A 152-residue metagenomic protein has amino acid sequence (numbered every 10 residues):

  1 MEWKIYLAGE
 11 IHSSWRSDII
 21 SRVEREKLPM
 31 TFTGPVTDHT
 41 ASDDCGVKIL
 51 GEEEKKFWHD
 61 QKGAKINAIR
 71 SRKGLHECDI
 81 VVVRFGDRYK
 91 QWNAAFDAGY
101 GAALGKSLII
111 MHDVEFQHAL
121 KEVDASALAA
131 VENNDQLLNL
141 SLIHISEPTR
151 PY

Functional and structural regions predicted by a protein language model:
W3, H12-S13, S17-E26, E52-K55 (+2 more regions): Catalytic phosphate/metal-binding cores of nucleic-acid and nucleotide-processing enzymes, i.e., regions that mediate
P29-D43: A short beta-strand-loop structural module common to alpha/beta enzyme folds
H39-H59: N-terminal beta-loop-helix "entrance" segment that forms/cooperates in small-molecule cofactor or anionic ligand
F57-S71: Glycine-rich, highly charged phosphate/nucleotide-binding loops
C78: An anion/phosphate-binding loop that grips the pyrophosphate of nucleotide cofactors and donors
R88-Y100: Conserved TIR/SEFIR loop-to-helix hotspot centered on a Trp-containing motif with a nearby acidic residue
S126-L140: Short acidic-hydrophobic, aromatic-tinged amphipathic segments that line or gate anion-handling sites
I143-Y152: Single conserved hydrophobic/aromatic residue that forms the stacking wall/gate of nucleotide- or nucleobase-binding
